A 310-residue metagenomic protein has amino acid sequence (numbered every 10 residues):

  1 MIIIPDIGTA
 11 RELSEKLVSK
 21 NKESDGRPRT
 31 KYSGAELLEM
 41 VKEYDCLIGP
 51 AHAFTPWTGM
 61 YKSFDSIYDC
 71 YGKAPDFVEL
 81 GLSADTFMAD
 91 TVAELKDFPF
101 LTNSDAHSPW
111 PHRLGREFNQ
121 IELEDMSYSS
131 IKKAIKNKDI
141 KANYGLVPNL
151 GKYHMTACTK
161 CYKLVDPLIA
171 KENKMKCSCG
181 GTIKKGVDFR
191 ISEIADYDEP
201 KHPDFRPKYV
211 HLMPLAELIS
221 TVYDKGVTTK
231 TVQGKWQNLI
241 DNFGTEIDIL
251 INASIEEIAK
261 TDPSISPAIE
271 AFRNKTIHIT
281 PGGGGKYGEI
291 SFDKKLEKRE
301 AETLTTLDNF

Functional and structural regions predicted by a protein language model:
M1-F77: Extended substrate/RNA-proximal surfaces in nucleic-acid metabolism proteins
I4-I7, K16-L17, E36-Y44, P109-F310: C-terminal functional module detector
R11-E12, T58-G59, M88-A89, W110-H112: Short helix/loop capping segments that flank catalytic or ligand/cofactor-binding pockets
D45, K96-D97: Residue-level detector of structured alpha->beta connecting loops
A53, L82, S104-A106: Active-site metal-binding loops of divalent metal-dependent hydrolases
F77-A89, I255-S266: A short, flexible low-complexity segment enriched in Lys/Arg and Gly/Pro that occurs in N-terminal basic tails
D97-R113: Short acidic/histidine-rich active-site segments
